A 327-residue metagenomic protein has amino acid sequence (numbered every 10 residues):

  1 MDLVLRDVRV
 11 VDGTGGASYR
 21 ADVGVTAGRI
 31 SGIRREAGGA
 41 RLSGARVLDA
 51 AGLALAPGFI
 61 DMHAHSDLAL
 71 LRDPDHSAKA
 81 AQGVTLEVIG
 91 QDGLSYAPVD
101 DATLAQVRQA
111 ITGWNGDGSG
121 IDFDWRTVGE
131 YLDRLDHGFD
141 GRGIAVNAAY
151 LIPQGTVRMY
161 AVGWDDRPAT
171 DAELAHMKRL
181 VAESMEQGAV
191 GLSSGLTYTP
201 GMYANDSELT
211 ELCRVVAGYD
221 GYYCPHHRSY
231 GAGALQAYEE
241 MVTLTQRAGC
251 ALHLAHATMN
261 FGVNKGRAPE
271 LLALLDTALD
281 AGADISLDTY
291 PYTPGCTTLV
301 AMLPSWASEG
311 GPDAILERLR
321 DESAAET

Functional and structural regions predicted by a protein language model:
M1-A21, T26, P304-T327: Active-site microenvironment of metallo-dependent hydrolases
M1-D2, V10-G58, D73: Histidine-rich, glycine-flanked metal-binding segment
V8, G28, G52, H63 (+6 more regions): Divalent metal-coordination and catalytic microenvironments
A54-A78: Di-metal (Zn2+ and/or Mg2+/Mn2+) metal-binding site signature of metallo-dependent hydrolases with the MBL/beta-CASP
R72-V190, A283-I285: Divalent-metal coordination cores built from histidine and acidic residues
V99-I121, G129-L132, G155-M159, G163-R167 (+2 more regions): Polyanionic/metal-chelating signatures
A169, K178-S308: Functional cores that coordinate and move charged inorganic groups
